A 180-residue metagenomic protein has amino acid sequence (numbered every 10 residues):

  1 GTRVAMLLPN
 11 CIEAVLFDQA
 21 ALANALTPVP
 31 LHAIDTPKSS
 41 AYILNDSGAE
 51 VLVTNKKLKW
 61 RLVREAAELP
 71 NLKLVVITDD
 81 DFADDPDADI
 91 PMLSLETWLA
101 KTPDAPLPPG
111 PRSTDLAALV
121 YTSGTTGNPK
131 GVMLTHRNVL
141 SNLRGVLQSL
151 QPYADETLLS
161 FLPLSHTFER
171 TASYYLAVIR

Functional and structural regions predicted by a protein language model:
G1-D35: Conserved AMP-binding/adenylate-forming
T2, E50, L93-E96, T114 (+2 more regions): Structural detector for helix-capping/boundary residues
V4, A21, L52, L116 (+3 more regions): Conserved S/T- and glycine-rich ATP-binding loop of Class I adenylate-forming
Q19-L26, D46, H166, Y175-I179: Short hydrophobic alpha-helices that are characteristic scaffold elements of the AMP-binding
A23-T97: Structural core segment of the AMP-binding/adenylate-forming
I77, M92, A100-Y121, N128 (+1 more regions): Conserved pre-ATP/AMP-binding loop-to-beta segment of ANL
A117-L143: Conserved AMP-binding A3 loop
L140-R180: Conserved AMP-binding/adenylation subdomain of ANL enzymes
